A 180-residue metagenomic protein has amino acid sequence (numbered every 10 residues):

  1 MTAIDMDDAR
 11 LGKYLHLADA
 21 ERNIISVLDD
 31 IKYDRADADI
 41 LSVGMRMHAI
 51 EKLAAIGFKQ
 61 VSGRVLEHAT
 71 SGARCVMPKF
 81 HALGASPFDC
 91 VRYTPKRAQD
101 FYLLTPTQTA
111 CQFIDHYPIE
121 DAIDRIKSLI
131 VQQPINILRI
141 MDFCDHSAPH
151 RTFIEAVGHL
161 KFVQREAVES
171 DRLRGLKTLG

Functional and structural regions predicted by a protein language model:
M1-H48: Active-site nucleotide-donor binding segment shared across nucleotidyl transfer reactions
Y14, R74, D100: A residue-level signal for beta-strand positions that form part of recognition/binding surfaces within mature
N23-D29, D37-L41, K52, P95 (+3 more regions): Structured N-terminal alpha/beta-domain signature that marks small ligand/cofactor-binding or signaling modules
D30-K32, L66-E67, Y93-P95: Short secondary-structure boundary/capping segments
G44, P78-H81, T107: Residues at the C-termini of beta-strands that transition into short coil/loop
A49-G57: Short amphipathic alpha-helices in soluble, non-transmembrane regions that often serve as interface/regulatory elements
I56-D89: Conserved catalytic core of two-metal-ion nucleotidyltransferases
P87-G180: Catalytic cores of NTP-dependent nucleotidyl/adenyl transfer enzymes across multiple folds
